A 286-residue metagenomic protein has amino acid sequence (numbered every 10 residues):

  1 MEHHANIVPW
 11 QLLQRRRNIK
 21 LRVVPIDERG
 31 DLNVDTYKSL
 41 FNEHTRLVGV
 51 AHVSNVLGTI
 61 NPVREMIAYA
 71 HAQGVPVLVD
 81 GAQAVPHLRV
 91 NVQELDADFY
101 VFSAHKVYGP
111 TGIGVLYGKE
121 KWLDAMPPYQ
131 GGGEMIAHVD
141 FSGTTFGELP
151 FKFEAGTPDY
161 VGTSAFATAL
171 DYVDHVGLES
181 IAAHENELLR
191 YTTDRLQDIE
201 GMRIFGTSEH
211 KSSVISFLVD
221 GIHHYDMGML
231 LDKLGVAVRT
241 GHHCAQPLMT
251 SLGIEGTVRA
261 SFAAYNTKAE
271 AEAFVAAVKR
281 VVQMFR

Functional and structural regions predicted by a protein language model:
M1-R286: Pyridoxal 5′-phosphate
